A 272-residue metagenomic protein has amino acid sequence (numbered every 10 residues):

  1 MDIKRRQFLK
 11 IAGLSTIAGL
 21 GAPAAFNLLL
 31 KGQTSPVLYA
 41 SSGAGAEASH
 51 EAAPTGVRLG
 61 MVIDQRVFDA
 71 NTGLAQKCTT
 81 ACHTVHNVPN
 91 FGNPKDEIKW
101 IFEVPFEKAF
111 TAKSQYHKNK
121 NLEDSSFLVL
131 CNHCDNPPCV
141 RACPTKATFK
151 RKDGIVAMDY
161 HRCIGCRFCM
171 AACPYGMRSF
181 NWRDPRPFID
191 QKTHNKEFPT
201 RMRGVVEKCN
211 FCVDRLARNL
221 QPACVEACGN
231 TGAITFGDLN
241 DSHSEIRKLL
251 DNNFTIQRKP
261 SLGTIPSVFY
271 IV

Functional and structural regions predicted by a protein language model:
M1-L20: N-terminal secretory signal peptides and thylakoid transit peptides that target proteins across membranes
I3, F26, N90-F91: A boundary/linker detector
A12, V213, D238: Active-site proximal loops enriched in glycine and acidic residues that flank catalytic Cys/His/Asp and coordinate
P23-A70, L74, S261-V272: C-terminal segment of N-terminal export signals and the immediately downstream linker at the start of the mature
Q33-A40, V85-E123, F149-R162, M177-G204 (+1 more regions): Non-heme iron-sulfur electron-transfer modules
A52-L74, K113-R141, T145-P222, E226: Ferredoxin-like iron-sulfur electron-transfer modules
L74-N87: Hydrophobic alpha-helical membrane-insertion signals
A217-V272: Long, compositionally biased charged/polar accessory segments in the mid-to-C-terminal portions of proteins
